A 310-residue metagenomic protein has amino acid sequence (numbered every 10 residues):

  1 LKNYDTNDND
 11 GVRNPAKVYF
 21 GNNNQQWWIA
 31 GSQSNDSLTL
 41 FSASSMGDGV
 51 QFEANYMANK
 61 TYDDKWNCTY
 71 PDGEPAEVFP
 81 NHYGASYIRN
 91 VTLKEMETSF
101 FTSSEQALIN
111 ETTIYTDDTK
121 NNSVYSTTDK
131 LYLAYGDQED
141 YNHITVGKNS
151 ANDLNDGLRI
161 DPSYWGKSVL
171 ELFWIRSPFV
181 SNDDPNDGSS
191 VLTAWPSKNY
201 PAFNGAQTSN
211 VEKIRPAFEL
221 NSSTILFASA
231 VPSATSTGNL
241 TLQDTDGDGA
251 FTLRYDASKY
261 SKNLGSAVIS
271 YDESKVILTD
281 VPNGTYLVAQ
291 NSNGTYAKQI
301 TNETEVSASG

Functional and structural regions predicted by a protein language model:
L1-G284, A289-G310: Collagenous Gly-X-Y triple-helix signature in extracellular proteins
